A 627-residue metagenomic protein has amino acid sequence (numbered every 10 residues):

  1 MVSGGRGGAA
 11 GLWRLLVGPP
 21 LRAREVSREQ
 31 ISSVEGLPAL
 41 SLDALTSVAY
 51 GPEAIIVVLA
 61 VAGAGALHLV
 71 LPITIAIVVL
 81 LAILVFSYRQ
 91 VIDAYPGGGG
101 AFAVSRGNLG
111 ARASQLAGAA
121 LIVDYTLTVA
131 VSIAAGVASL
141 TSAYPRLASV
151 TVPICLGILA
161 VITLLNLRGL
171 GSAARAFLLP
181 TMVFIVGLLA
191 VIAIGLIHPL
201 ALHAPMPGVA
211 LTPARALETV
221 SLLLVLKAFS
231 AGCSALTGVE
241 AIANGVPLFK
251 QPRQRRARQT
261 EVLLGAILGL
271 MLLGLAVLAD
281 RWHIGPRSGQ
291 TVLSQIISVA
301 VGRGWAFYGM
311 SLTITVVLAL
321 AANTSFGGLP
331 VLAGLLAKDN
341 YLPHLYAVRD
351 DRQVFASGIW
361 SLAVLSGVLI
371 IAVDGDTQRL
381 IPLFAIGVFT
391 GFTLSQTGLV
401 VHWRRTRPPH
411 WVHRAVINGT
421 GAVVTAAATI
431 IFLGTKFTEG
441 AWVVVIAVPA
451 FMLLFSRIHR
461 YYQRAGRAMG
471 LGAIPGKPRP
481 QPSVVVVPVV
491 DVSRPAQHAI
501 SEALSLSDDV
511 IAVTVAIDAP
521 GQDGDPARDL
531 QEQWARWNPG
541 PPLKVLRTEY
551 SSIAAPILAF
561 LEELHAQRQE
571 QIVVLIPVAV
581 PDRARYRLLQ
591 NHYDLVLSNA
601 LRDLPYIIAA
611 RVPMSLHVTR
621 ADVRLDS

Functional and structural regions predicted by a protein language model:
M1-A54, F86, G97, A103-R112 (+3 more regions): Membrane-interface "cap" regions at the ends of multi-pass membrane proteins
M1-R24, R464-G466, G470-S627: Cytosolic C-terminal regulatory domains/tails of membrane transporters and channels
L37, L345-S357, F392-F437, A468 (+1 more regions): C-terminal membrane-solvent junction of multi-pass transporters and transport-like membrane proteins
I56-R106, G110-G118, V131-I158, G265-G269 (+1 more regions): Extracellular loop-to-transmembrane helix junctions
A111-S114, S149-L156, L248-L270, A337-I371 (+1 more regions): Loop-to-transmembrane helix boundary motifs in multi-pass membrane proteins
M182, V186-T237, T435-E439, G470: Helix-loop-helix junctions that connect adjacent transmembrane segments in multi-pass membrane transporters
F184-A210, L275-H283, S395-P408, R457-G466: Hydrophobic alpha-helical segments and their helix-loop junctions in multi-pass secondary transporters
L196-H203, R258-S294: Extracellular/periplasmic helix-exit of transmembrane alpha-helices
